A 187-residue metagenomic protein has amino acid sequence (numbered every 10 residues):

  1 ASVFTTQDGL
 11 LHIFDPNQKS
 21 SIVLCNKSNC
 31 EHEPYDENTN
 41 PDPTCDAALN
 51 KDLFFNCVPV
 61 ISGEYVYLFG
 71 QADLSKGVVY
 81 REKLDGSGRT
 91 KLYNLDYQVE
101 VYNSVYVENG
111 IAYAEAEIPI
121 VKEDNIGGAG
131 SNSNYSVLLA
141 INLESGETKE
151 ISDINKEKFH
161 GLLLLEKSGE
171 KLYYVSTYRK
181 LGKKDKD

Functional and structural regions predicted by a protein language model:
A1, E33-I61, Y97-N109, K156-G169: Repeated scaffold domains used in trafficking and secretory/extracellular systems, primarily beta-propellers
A1-H12, C57-A72, Y106-E123, L163-G182: Short beta-strand elements that form the blades of beta-propeller/WD-repeat-like and other beta-sheet-rich scaffold
L10-D46, L74-L95, N125-N155, L181-D187: Surface-exposed loop/turn elements that mediate protein-protein interactions on large endomembrane-trafficking
Y35, Y65-Y67, Y80, Y93 (+7 more regions): Sequence-level detector for tyrosine residue identity
A47-F69, V79-D85, V105, Y135-I151 (+1 more regions): Extended, compositionally biased low-complexity polar/Lys-Gly-rich tracts and adjacent boundary/linker regions are
L92, V101-N103, A114-I118, S136-L139 (+3 more regions): N-terminal hydrophobic targeting segments
